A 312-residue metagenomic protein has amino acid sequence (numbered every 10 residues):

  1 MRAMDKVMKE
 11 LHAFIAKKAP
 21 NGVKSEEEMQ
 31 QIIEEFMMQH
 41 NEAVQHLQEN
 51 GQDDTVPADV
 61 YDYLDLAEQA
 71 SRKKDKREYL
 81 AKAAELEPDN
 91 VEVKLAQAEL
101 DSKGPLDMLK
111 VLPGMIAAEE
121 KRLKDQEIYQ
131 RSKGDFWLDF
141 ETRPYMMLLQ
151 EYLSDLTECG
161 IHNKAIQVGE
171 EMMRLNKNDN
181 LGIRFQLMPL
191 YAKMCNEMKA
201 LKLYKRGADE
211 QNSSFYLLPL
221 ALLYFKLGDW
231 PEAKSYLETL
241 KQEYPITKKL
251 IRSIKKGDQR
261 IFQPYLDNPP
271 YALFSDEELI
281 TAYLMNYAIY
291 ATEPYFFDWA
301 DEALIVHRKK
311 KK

Functional and structural regions predicted by a protein language model:
M1-L86, N90, L237, A303-K312: Extreme N-terminal leader/anchor segments
A43-Q52, L220-K312: Long, ordered, amphipathic alpha-helical scaffolds
E49-D54, A83-L86, M115-T142, M172-L175 (+1 more regions): Flexible helix-coil transition and linker loops at the boundaries of alpha-helical arrays
D59, E87-V93, H162, N178-N180 (+2 more regions): Residue-level recognition of tetratricopeptide repeat
D59-D62, L66, A83, Q97 (+4 more regions): Structural register within alpha-helical repeat arrays
A70-K73, S102-P105, C159, M194 (+1 more regions): Structural motif corresponding to the intra-repeat A-B loop/turn of tetratricopeptide repeats
V93, L148, G182-I183, Y216 (+1 more regions): TPR alpha-solenoid repeat register
L109-R122, M173-R174, K205-N212, Y224-K249: TPR/TPR-like (Sel1-like) alpha-helical repeat modules
